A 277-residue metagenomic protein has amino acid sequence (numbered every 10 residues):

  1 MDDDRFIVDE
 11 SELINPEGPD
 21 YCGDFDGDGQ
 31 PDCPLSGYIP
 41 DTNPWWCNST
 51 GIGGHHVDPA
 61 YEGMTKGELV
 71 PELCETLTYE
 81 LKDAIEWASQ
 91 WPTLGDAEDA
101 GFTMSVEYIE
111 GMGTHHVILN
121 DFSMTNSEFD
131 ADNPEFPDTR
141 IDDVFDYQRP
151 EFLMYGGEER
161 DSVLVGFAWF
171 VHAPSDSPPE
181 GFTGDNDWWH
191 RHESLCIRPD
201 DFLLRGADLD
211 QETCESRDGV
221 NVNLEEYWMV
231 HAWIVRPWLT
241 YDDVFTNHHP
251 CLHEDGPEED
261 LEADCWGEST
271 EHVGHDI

Functional and structural regions predicted by a protein language model:
M1-I277: Primary mode marks residue(s) on the alpha4-beta5-alpha5 output face of response regulator receiver
